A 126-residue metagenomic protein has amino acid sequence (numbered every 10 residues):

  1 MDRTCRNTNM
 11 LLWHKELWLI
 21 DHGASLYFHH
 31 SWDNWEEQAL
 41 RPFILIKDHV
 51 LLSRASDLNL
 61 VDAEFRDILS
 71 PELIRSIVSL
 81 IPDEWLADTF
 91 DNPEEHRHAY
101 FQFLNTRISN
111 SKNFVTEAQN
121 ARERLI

Functional and structural regions predicted by a protein language model:
M1-I126: Phosphate/dinucleotide-binding and metal-coordinating scaffold of catalytic cores in nucleotide-dependent enzymes
